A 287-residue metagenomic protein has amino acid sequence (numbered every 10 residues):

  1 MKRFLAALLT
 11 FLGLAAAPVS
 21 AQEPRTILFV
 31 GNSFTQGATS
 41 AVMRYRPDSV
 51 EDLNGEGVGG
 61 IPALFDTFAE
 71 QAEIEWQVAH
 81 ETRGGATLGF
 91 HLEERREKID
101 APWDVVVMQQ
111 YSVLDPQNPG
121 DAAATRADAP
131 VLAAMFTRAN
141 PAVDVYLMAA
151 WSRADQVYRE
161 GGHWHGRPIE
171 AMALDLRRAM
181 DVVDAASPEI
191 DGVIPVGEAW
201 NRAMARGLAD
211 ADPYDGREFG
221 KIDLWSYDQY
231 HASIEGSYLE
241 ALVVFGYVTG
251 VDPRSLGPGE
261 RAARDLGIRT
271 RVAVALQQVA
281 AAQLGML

Functional and structural regions predicted by a protein language model:
M1-R3: Positively charged n-region of N-terminal signal peptides that target proteins for export
A6-A15: Bacterial N-terminal signal peptides
A17-A21: Sec/Tat signal peptide C-region and signal peptidase I cleavage site
E23, P213-L287: Conserved catalytic region of serine esterases and O-acyltransferases that act on ester linkages in lipids
G31-Q36: Short polar catalytic/cofactor-binding loops
G37-T137, V274: Conserved SGNH/GDSL esterase-like catalytic core that processes O-acyl groups on lipids and polysaccharides
E97-I234, G246, S255: Alpha-helical cap/lid subdomain in secreted, periplasmic, or secretory-pathway luminal O-acyl-processing enzymes
